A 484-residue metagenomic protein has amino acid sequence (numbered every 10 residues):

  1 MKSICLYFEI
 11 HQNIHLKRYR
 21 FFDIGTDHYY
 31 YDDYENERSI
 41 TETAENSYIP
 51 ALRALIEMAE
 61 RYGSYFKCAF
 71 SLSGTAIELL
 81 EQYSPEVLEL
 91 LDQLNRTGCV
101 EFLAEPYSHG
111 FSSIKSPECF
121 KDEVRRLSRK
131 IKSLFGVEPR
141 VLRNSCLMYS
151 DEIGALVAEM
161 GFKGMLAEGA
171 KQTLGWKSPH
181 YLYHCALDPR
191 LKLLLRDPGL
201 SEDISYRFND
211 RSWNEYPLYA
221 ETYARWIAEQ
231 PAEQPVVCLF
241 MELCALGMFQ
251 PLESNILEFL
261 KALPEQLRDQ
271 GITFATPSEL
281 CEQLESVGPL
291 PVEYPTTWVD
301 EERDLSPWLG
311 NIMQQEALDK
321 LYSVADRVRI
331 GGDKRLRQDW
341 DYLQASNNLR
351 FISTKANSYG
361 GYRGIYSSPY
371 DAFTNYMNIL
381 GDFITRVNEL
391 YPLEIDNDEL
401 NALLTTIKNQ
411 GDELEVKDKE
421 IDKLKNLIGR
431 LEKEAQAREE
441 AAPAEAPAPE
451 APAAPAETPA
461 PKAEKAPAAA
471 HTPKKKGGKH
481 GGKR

Functional and structural regions predicted by a protein language model:
K2-N46, Y181-L191, D210-R211, R225-R430: Active-site and substrate-binding clefts of carbohydrate-active enzymes
S3-F8, I14-S116, R140-R143, K163-E168 (+1 more regions): Short, well-structured secondary-structure segments
I10-N13, G74-E78, Y107-G110, L147-S150 (+6 more regions): Short, solvent-exposed loop/turn segments at secondary-structure junctions
L52-I56, L88-D92, K121-S128, G154 (+3 more regions): Generic structural signal for well-ordered alpha-helices, preferentially at hydrophobic/aromatic core positions
V87-A104, V137, A158-P179, Y183-L195: Acidic, His- and aromatic-enriched active-site or binding-groove loops in soluble protein domains that engage sugars
C119-C146, R225-F240: CE4/NodB-like, metal-dependent polysaccharide N-deacetylase domain that modifies extracellular/periplasmic N-acetylated
G175-W226: Alpha-amylase-like alpha-glycosidases and glucanotransferases acting on alpha-linked glucans and related
E440-R484: Long, low-complexity, intrinsically disordered segments
